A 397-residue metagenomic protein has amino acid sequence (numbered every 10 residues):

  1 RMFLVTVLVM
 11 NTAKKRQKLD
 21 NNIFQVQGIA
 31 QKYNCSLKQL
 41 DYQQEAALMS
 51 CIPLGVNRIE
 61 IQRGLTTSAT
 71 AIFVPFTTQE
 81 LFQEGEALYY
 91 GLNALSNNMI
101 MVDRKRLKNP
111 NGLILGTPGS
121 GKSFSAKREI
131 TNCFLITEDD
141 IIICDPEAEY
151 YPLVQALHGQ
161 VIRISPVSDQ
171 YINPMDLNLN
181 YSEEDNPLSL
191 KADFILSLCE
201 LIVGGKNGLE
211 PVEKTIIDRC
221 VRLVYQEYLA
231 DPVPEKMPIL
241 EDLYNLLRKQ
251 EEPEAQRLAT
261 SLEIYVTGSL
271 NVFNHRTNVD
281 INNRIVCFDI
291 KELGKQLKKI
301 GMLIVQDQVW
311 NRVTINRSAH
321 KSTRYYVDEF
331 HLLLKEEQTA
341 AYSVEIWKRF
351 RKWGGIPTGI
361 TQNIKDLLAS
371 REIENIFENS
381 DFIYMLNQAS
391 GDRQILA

Functional and structural regions predicted by a protein language model:
R1-G64, N98-R104, K108-A126, L135 (+5 more regions): Accessory regions of macromolecular translocation/handling assemblies
K32-S36, A46-I100, K105-R106, A148-Q160 (+2 more regions): P-loop NTPase motor domains
R106, L113-H158, S165-Q170, S182: Structured mid-domain segments that build the active-site/substrate or prosthetic-cofactor binding neighborhood
I114, I141-C144, C287, R324-Y326 (+3 more regions): Structural recognition of the conserved hydrophobic beta-strand(s) that form the central parallel beta-sheet of P-loop
E147, N363, A389: Residues in the short beta-alpha loop(s) of Rossmann-like NAD(P)-binding domains
H158-R163, E372-L386: A short helix-turn-beta junction within AAA+ P-loop NTPase domains corresponding to the substrate/partner-engaging
T215, Y228, D366-L368, E378 (+1 more regions): Replace "adjacent to P-loop NTPase cores in ATP/GTP-dependent enzymes" with "adjacent to NTP-binding cores
